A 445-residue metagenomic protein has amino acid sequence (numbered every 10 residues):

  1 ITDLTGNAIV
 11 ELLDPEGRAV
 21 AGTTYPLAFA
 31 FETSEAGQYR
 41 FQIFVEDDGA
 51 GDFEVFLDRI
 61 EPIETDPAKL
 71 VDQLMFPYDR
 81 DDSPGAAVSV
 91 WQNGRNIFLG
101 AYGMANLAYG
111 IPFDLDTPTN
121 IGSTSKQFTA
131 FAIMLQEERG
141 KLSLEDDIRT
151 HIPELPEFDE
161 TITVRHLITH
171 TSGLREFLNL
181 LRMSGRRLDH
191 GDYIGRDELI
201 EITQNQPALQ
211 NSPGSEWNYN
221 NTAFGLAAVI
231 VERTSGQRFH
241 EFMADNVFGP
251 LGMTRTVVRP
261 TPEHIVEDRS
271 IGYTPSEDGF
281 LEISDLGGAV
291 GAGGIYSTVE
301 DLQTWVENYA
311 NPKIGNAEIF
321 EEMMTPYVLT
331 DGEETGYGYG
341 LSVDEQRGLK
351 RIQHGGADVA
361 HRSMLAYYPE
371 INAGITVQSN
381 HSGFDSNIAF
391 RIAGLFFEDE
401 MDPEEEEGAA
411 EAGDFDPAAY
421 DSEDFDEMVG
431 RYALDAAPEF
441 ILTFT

Functional and structural regions predicted by a protein language model:
I1-L27, F31-Q38, Q42-D47: Acidic, Ser/Thr/Pro-rich low-complexity intrinsically disordered segments
G22, L99-A101: Residue-level detector of high-confidence beta-strand sites
L27-A28, M104-L107, S382-F384: A short acidic/small-residue loop/turn micro-motif
E46, D52-L99, E232-Q237, E241-D245 (+2 more regions): Catalytic loop of the DD-peptidase/beta-lactamase superfamily, centered on the K-T-G motif and neighboring
R95, M104-N221, S235-Q237, T261-S284: Active-site-proximal loop and beta-strand segments within enzyme catalytic domains
L167, A227, L302-W305: Structural scaffold positions in well-ordered secondary structure
P250-L251, R255: Long, well-ordered core segments of solenoidal/helical folds
